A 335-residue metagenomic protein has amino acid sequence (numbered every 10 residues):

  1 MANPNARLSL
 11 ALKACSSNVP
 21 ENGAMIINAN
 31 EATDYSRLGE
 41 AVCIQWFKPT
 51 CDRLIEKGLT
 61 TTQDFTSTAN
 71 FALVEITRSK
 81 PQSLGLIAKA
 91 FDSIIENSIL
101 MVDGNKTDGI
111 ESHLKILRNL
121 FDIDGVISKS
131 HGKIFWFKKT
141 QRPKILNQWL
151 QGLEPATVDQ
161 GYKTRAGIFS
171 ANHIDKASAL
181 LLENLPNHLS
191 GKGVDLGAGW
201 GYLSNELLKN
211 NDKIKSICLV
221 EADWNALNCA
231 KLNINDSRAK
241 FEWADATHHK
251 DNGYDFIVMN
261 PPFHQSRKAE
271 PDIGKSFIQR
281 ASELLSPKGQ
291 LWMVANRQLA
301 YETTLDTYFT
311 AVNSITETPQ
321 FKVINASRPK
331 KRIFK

Functional and structural regions predicted by a protein language model:
N3-K57, K176-M259: Conserved SAM/SAH cofactor-binding pocket of Class I
W46, N105, E221-N225, I273 (+2 more regions): Short beta->alpha hinge that forms the Motif I/post-I loop of the SAM-binding pocket
F71-P81, L196-G201, Y254-K268: Conserved proline-anchored active-site loop of SAM-dependent methyltransferases that bridges a beta-strand
L84-E96, K275-P287: A short glycine-rich, Lys/Arg-flanked "PGG" loop and its adjoining helix->strand segment in the class I
N97-K106, K288-A295: Conserved beta-strand signature within the Rossmann-like core of class I S-adenosyl-L-methionine
L120-G152, T304, A311-R332: Active-site capping/gating segments
S128, G132-S190: SAM-dependent Rossmann-like transferase core, predominantly class I methyltransferases with a strong bias toward
M259-E283: Mobile active-site "lid"/loop adjacent to the S-adenosyl-L-methionine
